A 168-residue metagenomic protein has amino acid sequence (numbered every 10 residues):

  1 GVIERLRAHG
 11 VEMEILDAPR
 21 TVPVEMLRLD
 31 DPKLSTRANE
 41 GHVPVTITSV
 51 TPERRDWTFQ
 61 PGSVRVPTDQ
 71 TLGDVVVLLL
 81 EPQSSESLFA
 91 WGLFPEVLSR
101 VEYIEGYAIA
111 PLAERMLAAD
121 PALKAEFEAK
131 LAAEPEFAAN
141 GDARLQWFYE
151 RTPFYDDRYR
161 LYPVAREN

Functional and structural regions predicted by a protein language model:
G1-N168: Intrinsic-disorder/low-complexity accessory segments
